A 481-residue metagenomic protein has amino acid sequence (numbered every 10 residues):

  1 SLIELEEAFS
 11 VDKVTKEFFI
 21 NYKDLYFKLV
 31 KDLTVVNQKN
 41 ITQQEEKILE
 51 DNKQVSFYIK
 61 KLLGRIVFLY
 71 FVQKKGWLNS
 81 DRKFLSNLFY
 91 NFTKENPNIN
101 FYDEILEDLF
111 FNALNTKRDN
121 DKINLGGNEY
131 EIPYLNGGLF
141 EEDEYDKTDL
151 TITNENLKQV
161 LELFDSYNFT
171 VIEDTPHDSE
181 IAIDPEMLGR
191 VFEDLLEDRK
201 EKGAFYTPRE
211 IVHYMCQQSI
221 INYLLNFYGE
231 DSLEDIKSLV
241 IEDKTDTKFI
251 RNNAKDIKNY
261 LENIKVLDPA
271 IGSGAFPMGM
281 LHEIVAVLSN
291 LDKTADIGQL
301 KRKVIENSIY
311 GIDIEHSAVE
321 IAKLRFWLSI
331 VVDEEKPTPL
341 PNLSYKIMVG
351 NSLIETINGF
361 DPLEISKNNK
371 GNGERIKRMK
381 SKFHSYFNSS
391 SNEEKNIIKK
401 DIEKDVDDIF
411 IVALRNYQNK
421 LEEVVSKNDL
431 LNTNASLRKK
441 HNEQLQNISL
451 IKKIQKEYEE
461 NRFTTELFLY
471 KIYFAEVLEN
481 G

Functional and structural regions predicted by a protein language model:
S1-G279, V285, I312-E315, N351 (+2 more regions): Preference for the N-terminal adenyl/adenosyl cofactor-binding alpha/beta module
K255, L300-K303: Catalytic cores of nucleotide-enabled group-transfer and carboxylate-activating enzymes in metabolic and assembly-line
A286-L291: Post-Walker A helix-loop "phosphate-sensing" segment adjacent to the P-loop in P-loop NTPases
I305-Y310, S317, P339, L343-I365: P-loop NTPase motor core
A322: Conserved SAM-binding loop
W327-V332: AAA+ ATPase "lid" subdomain C-terminal helix
E355-T465, L469-I472, E479: Basic, amphipathic N-terminal segments
